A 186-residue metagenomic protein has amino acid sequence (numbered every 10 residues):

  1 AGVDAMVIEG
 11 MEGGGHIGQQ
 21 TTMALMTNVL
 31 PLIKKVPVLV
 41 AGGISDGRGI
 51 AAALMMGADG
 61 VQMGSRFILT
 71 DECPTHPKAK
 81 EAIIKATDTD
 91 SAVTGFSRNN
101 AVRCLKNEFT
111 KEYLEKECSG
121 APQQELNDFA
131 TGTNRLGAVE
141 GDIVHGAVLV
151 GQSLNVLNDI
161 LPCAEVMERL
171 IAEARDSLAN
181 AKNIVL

Functional and structural regions predicted by a protein language model:
A1-G2: Acidic (Asp/Glu)-rich catalytic clusters
A5-G15: Conserved anion-binding
G13-G18, L69: Short, small-residue-enriched loops and turns at beta-alpha junctions that line or gate enzyme active sites
T22-L39, S45-L186: Conserved active-site-proximal phosphate/metal-binding subdomains
